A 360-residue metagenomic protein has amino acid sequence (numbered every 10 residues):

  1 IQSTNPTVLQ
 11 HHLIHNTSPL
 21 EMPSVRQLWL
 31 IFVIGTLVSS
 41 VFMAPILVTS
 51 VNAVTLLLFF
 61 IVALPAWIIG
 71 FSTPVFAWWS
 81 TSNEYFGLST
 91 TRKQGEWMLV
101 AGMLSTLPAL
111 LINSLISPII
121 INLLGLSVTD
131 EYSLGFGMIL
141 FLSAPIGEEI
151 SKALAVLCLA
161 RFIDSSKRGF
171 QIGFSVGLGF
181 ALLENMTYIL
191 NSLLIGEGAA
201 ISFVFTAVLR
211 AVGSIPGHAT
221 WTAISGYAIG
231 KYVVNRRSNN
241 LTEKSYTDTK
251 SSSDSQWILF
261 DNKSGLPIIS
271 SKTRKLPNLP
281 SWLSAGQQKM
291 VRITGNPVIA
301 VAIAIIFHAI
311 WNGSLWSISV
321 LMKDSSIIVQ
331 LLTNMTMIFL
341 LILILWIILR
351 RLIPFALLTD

Functional and structural regions predicted by a protein language model:
I1-D360: Hydrophobic alpha-helical segments at protein termini of multi-pass membrane proteins
